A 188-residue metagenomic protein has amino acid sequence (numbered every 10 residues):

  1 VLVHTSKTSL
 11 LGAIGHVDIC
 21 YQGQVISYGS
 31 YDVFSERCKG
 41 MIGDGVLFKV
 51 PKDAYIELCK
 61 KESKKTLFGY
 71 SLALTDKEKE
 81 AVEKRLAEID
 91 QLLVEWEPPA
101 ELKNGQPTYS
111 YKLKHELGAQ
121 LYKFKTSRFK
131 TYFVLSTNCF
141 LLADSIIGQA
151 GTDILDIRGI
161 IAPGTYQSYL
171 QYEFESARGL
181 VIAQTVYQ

Functional and structural regions predicted by a protein language model:
V1-Q91, F133: Glycine-rich catalytic cores of cysteine/serine-nucleophile enzymes that process amide/ester linkages in cell-envelope
K84-Q188: Activation targets extended, charge/polar-rich intrinsically disordered C-terminal tails
